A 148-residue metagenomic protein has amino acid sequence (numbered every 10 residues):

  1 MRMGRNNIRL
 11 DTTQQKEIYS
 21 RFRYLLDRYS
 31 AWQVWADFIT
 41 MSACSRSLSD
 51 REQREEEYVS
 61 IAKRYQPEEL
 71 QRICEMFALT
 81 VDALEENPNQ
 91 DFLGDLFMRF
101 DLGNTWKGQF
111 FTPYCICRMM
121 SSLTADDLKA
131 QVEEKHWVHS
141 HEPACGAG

Functional and structural regions predicted by a protein language model:
R2-A144, G148: Class I S-adenosyl-L-methionine
